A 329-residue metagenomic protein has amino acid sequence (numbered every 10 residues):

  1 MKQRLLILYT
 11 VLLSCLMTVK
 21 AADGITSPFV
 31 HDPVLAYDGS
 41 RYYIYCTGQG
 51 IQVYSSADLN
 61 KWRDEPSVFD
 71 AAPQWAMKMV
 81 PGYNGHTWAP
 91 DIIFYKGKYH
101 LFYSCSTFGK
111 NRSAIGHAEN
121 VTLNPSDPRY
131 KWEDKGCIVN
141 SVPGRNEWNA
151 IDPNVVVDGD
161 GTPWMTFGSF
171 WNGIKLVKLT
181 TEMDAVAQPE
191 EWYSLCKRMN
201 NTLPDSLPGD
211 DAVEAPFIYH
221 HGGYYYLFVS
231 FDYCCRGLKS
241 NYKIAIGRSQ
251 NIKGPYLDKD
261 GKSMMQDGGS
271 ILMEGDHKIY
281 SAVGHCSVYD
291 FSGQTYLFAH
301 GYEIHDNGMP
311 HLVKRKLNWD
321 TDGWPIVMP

Functional and structural regions predicted by a protein language model:
M1-L5: Positively charged n-region of N-terminal signal peptides that target proteins for export
I7-L16: Bacterial N-terminal signal peptides
V19-P329: Carbohydrate-active catalytic/glycan-binding domains of CAZyme proteins, especially the secreted or lumenal ectodomains
